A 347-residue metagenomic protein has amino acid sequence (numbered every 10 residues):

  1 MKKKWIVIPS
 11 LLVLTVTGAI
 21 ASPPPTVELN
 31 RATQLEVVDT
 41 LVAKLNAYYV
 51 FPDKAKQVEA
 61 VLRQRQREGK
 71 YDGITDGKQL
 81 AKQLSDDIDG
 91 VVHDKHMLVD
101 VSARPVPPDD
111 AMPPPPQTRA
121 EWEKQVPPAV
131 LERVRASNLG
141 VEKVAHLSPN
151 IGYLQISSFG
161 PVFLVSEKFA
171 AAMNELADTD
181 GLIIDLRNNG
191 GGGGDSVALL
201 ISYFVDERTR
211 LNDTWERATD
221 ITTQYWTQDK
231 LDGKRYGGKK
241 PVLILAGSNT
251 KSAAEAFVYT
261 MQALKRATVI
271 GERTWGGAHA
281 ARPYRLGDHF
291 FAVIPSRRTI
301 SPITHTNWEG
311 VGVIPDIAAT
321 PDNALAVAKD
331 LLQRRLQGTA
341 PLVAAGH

Functional and structural regions predicted by a protein language model:
M1-I8: Bacterial N-terminal signal peptides that target proteins for export
I8-T17: Bacterial N-terminal signal peptides
A21-G152, S158-K168, N174-T179, G346-H347: Terminal targeting/pro-maturation regions of precursor/exported proteins
L41, I88, L154, I184 (+3 more regions): Terminal peptide-recognition signature
R104-P107, S158-V162, N188-G194, R210 (+4 more regions): Solvent-exposed loop/turn segments at secondary-structure junctions within structured extracellular/periplasmic domains
P149-I151, D178-I183, E207-R210, G238-V242 (+1 more regions): Loop/turn elements at helix/coil->beta-strand transitions in domains of secreted/extracellular proteins
G192-L243, H279-P283, S296-P302, G312: Gly/Ser/Thr-rich loop/hinge elements
T306-H347: Low-complexity, Gly/Ser/Thr/Pro-rich intrinsically disordered linker/tail segments
